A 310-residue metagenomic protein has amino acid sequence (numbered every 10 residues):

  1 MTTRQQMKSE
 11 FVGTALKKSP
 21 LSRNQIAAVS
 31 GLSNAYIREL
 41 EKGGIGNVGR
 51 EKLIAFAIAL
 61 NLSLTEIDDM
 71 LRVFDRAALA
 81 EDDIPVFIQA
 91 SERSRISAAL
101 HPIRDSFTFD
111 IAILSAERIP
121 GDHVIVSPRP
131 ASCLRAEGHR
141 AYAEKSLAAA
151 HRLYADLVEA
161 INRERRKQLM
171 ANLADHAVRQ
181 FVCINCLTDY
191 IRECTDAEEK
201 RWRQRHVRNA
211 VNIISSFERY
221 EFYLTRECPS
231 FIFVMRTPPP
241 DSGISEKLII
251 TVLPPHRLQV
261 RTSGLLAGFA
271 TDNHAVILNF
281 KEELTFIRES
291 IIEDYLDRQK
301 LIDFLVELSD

Functional and structural regions predicted by a protein language model:
M1-S22: A short, Lys/Arg-rich alpha-helix, primarily the initiator
K18-Q25, G49-R50, A80: Short, charged amphipathic recognition helices of the HTH superfamily and cognate SANT/SANTA-like modules
S22-V29, F56: Short alpha-helical "recognition helix" segments of helix-turn-helix
G31-V48, A55, R72-V73: Recognition helix of helix-turn-helix/homeodomain-like DNA-binding domains that insert into the DNA major groove
E51-I54, I58-L100: Short amphipathic recognition helices of helix-turn-helix/homeodomain-type DNA-binding modules
P102-L308: Hydrophobic protein-protein interaction segments
